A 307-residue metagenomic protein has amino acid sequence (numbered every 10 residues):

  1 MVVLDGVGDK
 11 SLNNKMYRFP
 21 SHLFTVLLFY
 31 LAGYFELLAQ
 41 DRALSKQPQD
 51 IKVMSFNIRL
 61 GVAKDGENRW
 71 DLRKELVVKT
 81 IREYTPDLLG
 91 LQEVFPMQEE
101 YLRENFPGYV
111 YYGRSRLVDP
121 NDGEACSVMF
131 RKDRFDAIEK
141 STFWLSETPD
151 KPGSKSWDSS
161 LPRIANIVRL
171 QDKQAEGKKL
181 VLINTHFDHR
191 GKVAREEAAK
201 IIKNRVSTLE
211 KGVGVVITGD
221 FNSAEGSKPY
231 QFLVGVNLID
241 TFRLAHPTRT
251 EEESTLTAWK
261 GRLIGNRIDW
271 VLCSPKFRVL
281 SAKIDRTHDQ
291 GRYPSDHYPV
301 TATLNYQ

Functional and structural regions predicted by a protein language model:
M1-K15: N-terminal amphipathic/basic-hydrophobic helices that include classical n-h-c signal peptides and signal-anchor
L12-F24, L31-N105, R116-E124, K200 (+1 more regions): N-terminal, active-site-proximal structural segment of metallo-dependent hydrolase catalytic domains
D41-A43, R134, V193, E197 (+2 more regions): Metal-dependent phosphoester-hydrolase catalytic domains
K52-I58, V77-L102, V168, K179-T185 (+4 more regions): Active-site beta-strand/loop signature of hydrolases that rely on acidic residues for catalysis
L60-E67, L91, K178, K192 (+1 more regions): Short, solvent-exposed loop/turn elements at domain surfaces
V62-G66, P149-W157, T185-K192: Surface-exposed cleft-lining segments at the edges of enzyme active sites
L88-K179, S281-D285: Structured beta-strand-rich core segments of catalytic domains in phosphoester-bond hydrolases
S160-P162, Q171-E196, K200, T208: Metal-dependent phosphoester/phosphodiester hydrolase catalytic core
